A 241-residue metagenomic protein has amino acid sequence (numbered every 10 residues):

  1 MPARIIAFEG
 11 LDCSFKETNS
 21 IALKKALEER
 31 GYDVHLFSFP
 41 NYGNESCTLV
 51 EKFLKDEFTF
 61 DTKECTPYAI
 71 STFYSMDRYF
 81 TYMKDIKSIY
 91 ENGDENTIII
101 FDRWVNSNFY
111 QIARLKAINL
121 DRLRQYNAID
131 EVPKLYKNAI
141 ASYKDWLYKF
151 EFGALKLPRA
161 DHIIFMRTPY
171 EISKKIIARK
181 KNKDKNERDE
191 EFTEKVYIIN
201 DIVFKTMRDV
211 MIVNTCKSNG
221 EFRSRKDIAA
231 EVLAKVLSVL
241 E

Functional and structural regions predicted by a protein language model:
M1-R4: Extreme N-terminal, non-catalytic leader segments that precede Walker-type/kinase nucleotide-binding cores
F8: Hydrophobic anchor at the beta1->P-loop junction of P-loop NTPases
L11: P-loop (Walker A) phosphate-binding loop of NTP-binding proteins
F15: Conserved glycine(s) of the Walker
N19: Hydrophobic positions on the alpha1 helix immediately C-terminal to the Walker A/P-loop
K24, E171-E241: NTP-dependent small-molecule kinase module
Y32-K149, A154: ATP-dependent small-molecule kinase phosphotransfer cores that center on conserved nucleotide phosphate-binding segments
F101-W104, D145-L147, K156-I177: Conserved phosphate-donor/acceptor-positioning beta-strand/loop module used by diverse small-molecule
